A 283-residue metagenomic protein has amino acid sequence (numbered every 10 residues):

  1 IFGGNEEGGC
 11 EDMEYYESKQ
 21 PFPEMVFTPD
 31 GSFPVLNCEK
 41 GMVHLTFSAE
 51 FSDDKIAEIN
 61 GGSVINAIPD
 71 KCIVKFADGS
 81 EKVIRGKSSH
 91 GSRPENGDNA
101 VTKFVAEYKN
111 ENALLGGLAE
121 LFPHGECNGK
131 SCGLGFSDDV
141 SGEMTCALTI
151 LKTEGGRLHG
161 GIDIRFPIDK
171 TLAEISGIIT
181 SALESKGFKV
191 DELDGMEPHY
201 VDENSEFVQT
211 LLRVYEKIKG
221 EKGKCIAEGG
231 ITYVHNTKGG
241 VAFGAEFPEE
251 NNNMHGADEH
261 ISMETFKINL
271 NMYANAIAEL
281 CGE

Functional and structural regions predicted by a protein language model:
I1-G4, E58, G117, E192: Beta-strand segments within the central parallel beta-sheet cores of soluble alpha/beta enzyme folds
I1-S52, C127-V140: Acidic/histidine-rich catalytic neighborhood of metal-dependent amide-processing enzymes
E24-F27, D54-A57, G239-V241: Structural motif
D30-L36, E58-S63, S89, K130-F136 (+1 more regions): Glycine-rich, charged/polar anion/phosphate-binding loops that engage phosphate groups from diverse ligands
S80-V83, D98, N110, E174-E184: Short amphipathic alpha-helices in soluble, non-transmembrane regions that often serve as interface/regulatory elements
G86-S92: Acidic, glycine-rich loop-and-beta core segments that form the ion-binding/anion-interacting portion of active sites
P94-V101, V105-G155, R165, K170 (+2 more regions): An extended, acidic, His-containing surface patch that forms the Zn2+-binding/catalytic region of metallohydrolases
